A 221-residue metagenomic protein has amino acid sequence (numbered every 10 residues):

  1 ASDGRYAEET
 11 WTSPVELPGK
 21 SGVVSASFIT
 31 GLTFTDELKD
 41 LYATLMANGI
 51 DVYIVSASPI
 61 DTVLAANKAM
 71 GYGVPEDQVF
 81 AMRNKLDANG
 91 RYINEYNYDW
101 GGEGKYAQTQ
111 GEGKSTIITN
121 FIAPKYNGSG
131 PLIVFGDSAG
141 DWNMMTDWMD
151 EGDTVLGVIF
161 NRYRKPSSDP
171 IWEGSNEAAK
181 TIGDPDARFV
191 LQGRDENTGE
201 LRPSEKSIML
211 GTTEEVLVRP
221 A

Functional and structural regions predicted by a protein language model:
Y6-A221: C-terminal cap/substrate-recognition subdomain and adjoining C-terminal extension of metal-dependent phosphatase-like
